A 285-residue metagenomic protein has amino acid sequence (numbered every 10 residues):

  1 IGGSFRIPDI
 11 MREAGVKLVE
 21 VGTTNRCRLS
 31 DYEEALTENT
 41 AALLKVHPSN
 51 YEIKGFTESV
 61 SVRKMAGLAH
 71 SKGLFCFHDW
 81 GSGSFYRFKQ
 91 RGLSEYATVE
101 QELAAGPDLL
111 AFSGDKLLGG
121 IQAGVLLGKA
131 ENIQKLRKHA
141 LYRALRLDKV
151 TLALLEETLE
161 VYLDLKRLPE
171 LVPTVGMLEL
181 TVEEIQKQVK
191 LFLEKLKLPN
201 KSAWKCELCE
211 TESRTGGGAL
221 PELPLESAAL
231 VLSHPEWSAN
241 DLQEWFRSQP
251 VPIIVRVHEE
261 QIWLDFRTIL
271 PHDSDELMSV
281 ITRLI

Functional and structural regions predicted by a protein language model:
I1-Y162, V280: Conserved PLP-enzyme active-site core in the AAT-like
D9, F112-D115, K166, T215-P224 (+1 more regions): Short, flexible, solvent-exposed loop/turn segments with mixed acidic/basic and small polar residues
R12-A14, G81-S82, E131-R137, D164-T174 (+2 more regions): Short acidic (Asp/Glu) and glycine-rich catalytic loops that position anionic groups and cofactors
G73-F77, G114, L145-V150, L165-L171 (+2 more regions): Flexible, glycine/charged-enriched surface loops at secondary-structure junctions
L118-I121, L225, R256-I262: Short Gly/Ser/Thr- and Asp/Glu-enriched loop/turn motifs at secondary-structure junctions
R146-K195: C-terminal catalytic subdomain
G176, V182-Q186, K190, P199-W245: Conserved PLP-binding catalytic core of the aspartate aminotransferase-like
H234-I285: PLP-dependent enzyme catalytic core of the Aspartate aminotransferase-like
